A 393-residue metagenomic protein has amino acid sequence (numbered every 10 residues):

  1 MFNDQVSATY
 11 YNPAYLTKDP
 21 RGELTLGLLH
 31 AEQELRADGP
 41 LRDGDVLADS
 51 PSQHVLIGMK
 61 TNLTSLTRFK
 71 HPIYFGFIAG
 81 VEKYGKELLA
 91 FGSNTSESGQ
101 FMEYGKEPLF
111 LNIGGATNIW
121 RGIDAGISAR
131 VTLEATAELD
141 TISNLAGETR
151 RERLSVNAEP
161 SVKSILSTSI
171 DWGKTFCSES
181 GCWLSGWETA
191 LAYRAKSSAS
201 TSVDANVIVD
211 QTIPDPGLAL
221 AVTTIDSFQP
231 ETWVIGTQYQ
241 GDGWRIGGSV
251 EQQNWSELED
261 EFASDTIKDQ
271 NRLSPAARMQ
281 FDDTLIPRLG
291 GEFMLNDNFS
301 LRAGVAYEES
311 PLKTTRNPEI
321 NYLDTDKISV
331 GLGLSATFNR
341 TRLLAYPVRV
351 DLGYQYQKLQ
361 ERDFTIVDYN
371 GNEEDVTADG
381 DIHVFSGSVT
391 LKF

Functional and structural regions predicted by a protein language model:
M1, H54-F393: Outer-membrane beta-barrel porins/channels
M1-I73, F77-A79, L323-D326: N-terminal, post-signal peptide beta-strand-biased segments of exported outer-membrane/organellar beta-barrel and other
